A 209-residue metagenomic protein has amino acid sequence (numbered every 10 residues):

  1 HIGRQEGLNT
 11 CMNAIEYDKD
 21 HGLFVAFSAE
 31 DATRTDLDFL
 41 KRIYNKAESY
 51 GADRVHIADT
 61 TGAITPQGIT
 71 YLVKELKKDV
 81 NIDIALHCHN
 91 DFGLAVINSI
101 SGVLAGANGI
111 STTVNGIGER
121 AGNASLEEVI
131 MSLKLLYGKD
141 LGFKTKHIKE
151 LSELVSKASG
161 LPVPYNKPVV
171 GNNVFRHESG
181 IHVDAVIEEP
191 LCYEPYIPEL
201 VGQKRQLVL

Functional and structural regions predicted by a protein language model:
H1-I84, I100-A107: Alpha/beta enzyme core
A14-Y17, H21, K46-Y50, L76-D79 (+3 more regions): Change "in soluble alpha/beta enzymes" to "in soluble alpha/beta proteins
I57, A85-C88, T112-N115, G142-L151 (+1 more regions): Beta-strand segments within the central parallel beta-sheet cores of soluble alpha/beta enzyme folds
D59, T112-E119, M131-F143, Q203-V208: Short beta-alpha connecting loops at secondary-structure transitions that line or flank enzyme active sites
G62-A63, G93, G116-A121: Short gly/pro/ser/thr-enriched loop/turn and capping motifs at secondary-structure boundaries
I69, A121-E128: Histidine/acidic-residue-rich catalytic or RNA/ligand-binding cores of hydrolases and nuclease-related proteins
H87-V114: Small-aliphatic-rich amphipathic alpha-helix that forms the alpha element of a beta-alpha
Y137-L209: A mid-to-C-terminal "edge-of-domain" accessory segment
